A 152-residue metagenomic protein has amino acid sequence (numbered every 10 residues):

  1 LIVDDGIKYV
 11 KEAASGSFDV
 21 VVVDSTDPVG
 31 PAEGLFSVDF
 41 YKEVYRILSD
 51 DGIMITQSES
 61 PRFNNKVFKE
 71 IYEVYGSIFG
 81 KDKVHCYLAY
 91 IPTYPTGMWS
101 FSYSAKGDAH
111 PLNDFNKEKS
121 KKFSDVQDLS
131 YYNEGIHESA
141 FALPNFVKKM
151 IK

Functional and structural regions predicted by a protein language model:
L1-G6: Conserved SAM-binding strand-loop segment of SAM-dependent methyltransferases
K11-V22: A short acidic, Gly/Pro-enriched loop at the edge of an enzyme's catalytic core that lines a small-molecule cofactor
P28-F36: Glycine/threonine-rich flexible loop motifs
A32, S58-Y72: Conserved class I S-adenosyl-L-methionine
F36-D50, G76: A short glycine-rich, Lys/Arg-flanked "PGG" loop and its adjoining helix->strand segment in the class I
D51-S58: Conserved beta-strand signature within the Rossmann-like core of class I S-adenosyl-L-methionine
K81-P92: Conserved S-adenosyl-L-methionine
T96-K152: SAM/dcSAM-binding transferase cores
